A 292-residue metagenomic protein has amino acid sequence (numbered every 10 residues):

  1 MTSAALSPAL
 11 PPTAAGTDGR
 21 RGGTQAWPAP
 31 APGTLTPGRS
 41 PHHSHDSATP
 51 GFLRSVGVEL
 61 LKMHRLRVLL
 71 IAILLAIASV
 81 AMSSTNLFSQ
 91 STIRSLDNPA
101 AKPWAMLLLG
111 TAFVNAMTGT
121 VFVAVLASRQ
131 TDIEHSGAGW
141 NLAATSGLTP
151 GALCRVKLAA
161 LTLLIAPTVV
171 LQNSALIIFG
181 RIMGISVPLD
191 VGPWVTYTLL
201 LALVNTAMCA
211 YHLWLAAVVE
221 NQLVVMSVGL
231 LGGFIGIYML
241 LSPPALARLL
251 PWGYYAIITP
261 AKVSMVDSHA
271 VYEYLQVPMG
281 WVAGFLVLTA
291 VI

Functional and structural regions predicted by a protein language model:
T2-L6, L10-G16, G23-A78: Aromatic- and glycine-rich beta-strand/loop motifs that create alpha-glucan
T2-L6, T49, N86-M106, M226-I292: Terminal transmembrane helical anchor/hairpin motif
A4-A9, G33, H43-D46, I73-V123 (+2 more regions): Secretory targeting signals
R67-S83, L164-V169, V228-P244: Hydrophobic alpha-helical membrane-insertion segments
L70, G151, Q222-L223: Residues that define the loop-to-transmembrane-helix transition and helix capping in multi-pass membrane transporters
A124-A144, L158: Transmembrane helix boundary and interhelical loop/hinge segments in multi-pass membrane proteins
E134, G147, V218-V219: Helix-loop interface residues and adjacent transmembrane-helix termini in multi-pass membrane transporters, primarily
A144-P150: Short helix-to-coil transition segments within interhelical loops that connect adjacent transmembrane helices
